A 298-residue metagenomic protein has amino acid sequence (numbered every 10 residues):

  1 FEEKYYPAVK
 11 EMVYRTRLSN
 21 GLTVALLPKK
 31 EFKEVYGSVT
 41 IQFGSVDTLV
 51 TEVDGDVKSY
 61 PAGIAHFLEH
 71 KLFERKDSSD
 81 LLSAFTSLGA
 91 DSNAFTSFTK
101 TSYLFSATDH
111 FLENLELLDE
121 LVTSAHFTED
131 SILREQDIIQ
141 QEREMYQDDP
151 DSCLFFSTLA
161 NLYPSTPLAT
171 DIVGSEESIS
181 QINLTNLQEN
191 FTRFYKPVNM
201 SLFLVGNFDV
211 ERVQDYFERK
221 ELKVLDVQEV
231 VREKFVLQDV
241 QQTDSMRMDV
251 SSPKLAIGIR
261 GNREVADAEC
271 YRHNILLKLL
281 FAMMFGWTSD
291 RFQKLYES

Functional and structural regions predicted by a protein language model:
F1-D80, Q188-F292: His/Glu-rich zincin catalytic helix
R17, P28, D80-E229, G261 (+4 more regions): Charge-rich, well-structured scaffold segments of protease-associated domains
